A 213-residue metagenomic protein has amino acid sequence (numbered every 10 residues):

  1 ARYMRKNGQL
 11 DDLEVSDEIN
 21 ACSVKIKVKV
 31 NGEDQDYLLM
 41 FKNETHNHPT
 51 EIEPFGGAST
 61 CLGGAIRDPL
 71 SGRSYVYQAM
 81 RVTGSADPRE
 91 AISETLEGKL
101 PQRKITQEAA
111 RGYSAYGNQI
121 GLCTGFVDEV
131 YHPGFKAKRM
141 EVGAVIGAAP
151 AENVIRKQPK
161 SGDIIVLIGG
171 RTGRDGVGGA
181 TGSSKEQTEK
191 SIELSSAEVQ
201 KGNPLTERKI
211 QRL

Functional and structural regions predicted by a protein language model:
A1-L213: Glycine/proline-enriched, intrinsically flexible loops and inter-domain linkers
